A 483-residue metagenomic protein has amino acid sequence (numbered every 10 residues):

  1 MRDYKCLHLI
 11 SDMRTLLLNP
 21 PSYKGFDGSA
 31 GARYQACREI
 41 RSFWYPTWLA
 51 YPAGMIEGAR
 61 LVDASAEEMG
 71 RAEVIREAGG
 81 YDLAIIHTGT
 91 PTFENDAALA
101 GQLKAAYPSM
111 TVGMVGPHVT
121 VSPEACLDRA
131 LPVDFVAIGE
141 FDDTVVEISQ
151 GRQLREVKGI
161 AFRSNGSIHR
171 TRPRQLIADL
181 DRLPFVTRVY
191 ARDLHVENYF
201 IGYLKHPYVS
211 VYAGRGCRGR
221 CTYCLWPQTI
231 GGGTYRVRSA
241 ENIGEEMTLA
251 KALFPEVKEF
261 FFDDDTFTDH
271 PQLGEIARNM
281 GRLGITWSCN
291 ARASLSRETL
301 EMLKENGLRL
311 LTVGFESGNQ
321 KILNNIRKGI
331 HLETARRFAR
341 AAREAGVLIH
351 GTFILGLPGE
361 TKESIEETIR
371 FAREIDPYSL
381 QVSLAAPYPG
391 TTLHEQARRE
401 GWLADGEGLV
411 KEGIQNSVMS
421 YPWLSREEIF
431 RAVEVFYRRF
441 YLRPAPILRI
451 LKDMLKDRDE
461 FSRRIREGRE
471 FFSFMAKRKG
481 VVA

Functional and structural regions predicted by a protein language model:
D3-L17, R38, G58, R76-L83 (+2 more regions): Radical SAM enzyme core and accessory elements
M13, L154-V157, R163-S210: N-terminal [4Fe-4S]-dependent radical SAM core
T15-S42: Short glycine-rich His-centered loop
K24-G31, P123, G219, P271 (+4 more regions): Flexible glycine/acidic-rich beta-alpha junction loops that bind and position SAM and/or redox cofactors in anaerobic
W48, P52-D179, L384-A386, G390: Glycine-rich beta-alpha loop elements in corrinoid/cobalamin-binding modules across cobalamin-dependent enzymes
P123-R129, T299, G359-E374: Catalytic cores of alpha/beta
V186-H350, L357, E367-R370: Radical SAM [4Fe-4S] cluster-binding motif and immediate context
